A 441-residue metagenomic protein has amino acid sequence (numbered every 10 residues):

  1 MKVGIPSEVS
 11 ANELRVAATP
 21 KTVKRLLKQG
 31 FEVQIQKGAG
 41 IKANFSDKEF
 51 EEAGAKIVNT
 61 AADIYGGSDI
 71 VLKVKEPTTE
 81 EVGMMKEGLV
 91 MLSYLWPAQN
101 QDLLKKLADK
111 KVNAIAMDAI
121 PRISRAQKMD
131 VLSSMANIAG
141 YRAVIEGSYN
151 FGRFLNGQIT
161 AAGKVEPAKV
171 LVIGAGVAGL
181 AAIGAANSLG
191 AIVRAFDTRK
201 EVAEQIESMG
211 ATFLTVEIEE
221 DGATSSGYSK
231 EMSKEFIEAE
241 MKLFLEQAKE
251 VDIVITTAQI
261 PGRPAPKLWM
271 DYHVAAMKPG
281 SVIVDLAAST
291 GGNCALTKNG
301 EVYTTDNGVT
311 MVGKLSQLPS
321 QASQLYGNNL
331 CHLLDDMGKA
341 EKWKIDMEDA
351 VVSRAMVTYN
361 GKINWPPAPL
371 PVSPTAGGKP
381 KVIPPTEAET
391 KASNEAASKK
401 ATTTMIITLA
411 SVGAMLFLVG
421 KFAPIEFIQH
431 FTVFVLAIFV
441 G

Functional and structural regions predicted by a protein language model:
K2, E8, T79-K169: Glycine/serine-rich phosphate-binding loop and adjoining beta1-alpha1 elements at the start of nucleotide-handling
I5-K106, K110, I428: An N-terminal-biased, well-structured beta-alpha scaffold segment characteristic of Rossmann-like dinucleotide-binding
P6-S7, A11-F45, N156-Q247, A392-A401 (+1 more regions): Glycine-rich phosphate/diphosphate-binding loop of Rossmann-like nucleotide-binding domains
A55-D69, E76-P77, T224-V254, A258-D271 (+1 more regions): A structured beta-alpha segment of the ubiquitous adenosine-cofactor-binding alpha/beta core
A98-S124, R263-K314: Rossmann-fold NAD(P)-binding glycine/threonine-rich loop
D118-A119, S124-T160, P167, A288 (+2 more regions): Adenosine-phosphate binding glycine-rich loop
P380-A410: Cytosolic-side membrane-insertion boundary helix
E426-L436: Structural signature of hydrophobic alpha-helical transmembrane segments
